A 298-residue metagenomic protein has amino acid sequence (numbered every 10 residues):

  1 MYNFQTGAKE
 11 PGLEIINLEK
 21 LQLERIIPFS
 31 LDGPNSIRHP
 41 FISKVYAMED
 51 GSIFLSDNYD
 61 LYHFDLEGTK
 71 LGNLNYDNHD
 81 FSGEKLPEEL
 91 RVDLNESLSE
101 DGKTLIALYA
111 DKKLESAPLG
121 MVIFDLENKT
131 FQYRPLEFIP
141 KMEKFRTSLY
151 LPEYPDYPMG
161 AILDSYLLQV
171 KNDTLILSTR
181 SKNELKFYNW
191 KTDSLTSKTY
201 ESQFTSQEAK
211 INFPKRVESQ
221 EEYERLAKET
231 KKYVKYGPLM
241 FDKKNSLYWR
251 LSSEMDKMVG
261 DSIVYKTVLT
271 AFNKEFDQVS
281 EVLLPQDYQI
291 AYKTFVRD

Functional and structural regions predicted by a protein language model:
M1, I42-M48, V92-G102, D156-K171 (+2 more regions): Structural signature of eukaryotic scaffold interfaces centered on beta-propeller domains
M1-A8, K44-D57, Y62, G102-L114 (+3 more regions): Short beta-strand elements that form the blades of beta-propeller/WD-repeat-like and other beta-sheet-rich scaffold
M1-N78: Post-signal peptide N-terminal segment of secreted/secretory-pathway proteins
E14-N17, P118-K129, N183, V264-D277: Beta-propeller blade signature
L18-K20, D65-T69, D125-K129, N189-D193 (+1 more regions): Short loop/turn segments that connect beta-strands within beta-propeller blades
R25-H39, N73-L90, F131-P158, S197-T230 (+1 more regions): Surface-exposed loop and turn segments in beta-propeller and other repeat-based domains that flank or scaffold
D60, L66-A117: Asp-box/WD-like beta-propeller blade repeats and closely related beta-sheet repeat scaffolds
E229-A271: Loop/turn-rich, solvent-exposed surfaces of beta-rich toroidal or solenoidal domains
